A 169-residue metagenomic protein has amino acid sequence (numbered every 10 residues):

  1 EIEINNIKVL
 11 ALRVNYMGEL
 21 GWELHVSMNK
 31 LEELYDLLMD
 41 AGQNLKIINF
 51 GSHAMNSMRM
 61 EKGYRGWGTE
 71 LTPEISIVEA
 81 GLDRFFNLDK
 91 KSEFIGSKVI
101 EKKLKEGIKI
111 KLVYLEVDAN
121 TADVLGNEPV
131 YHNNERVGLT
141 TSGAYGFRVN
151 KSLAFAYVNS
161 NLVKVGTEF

Functional and structural regions predicted by a protein language model:
E1-F169: Conserved, structured C-terminal
